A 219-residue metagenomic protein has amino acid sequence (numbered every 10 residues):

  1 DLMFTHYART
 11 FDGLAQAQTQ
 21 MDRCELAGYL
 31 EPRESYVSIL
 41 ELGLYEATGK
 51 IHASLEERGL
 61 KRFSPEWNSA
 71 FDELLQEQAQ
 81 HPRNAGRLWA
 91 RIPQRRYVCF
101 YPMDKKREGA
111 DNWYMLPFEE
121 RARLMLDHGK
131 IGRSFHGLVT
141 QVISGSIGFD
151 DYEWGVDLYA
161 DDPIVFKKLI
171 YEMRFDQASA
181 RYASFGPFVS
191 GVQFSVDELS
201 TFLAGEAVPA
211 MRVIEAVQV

Functional and structural regions predicted by a protein language model:
D1, A27-L42, H128-E153, L169 (+1 more regions): Short, glycine- and small/hydrophobic-rich beta-strand elements in well-ordered beta-sheets
D1-T10, V98-M103, G148-M173: Short, well-ordered beta-strand segments in beta-rich or mixed alpha/beta enzyme and ligand-binding folds
T5-L14, D22-G28: Active-site loop/lid in soluble adenylation, ligation, and acyl-transfer enzymes
R9-G13, E41-K130, S200-V219: Short S/T/G/P-rich N-terminal loop/turn motif that feeds into the first structured element of a domain
A15-T19, E31-E34: A cross-family "folded-core" feature that marks the main globular domain of proteins
Q16-C24, K168-R174: Short amphipathic alpha-helices in soluble, non-transmembrane regions that often serve as interface/regulatory elements
M21-C24, R87-W89, V142-G145: Catalytic micro-motifs at enzyme active sites that drive phosphoryl/nucleotidyl and oxygen chemistry
D161-P209: C-terminal structured interaction module
